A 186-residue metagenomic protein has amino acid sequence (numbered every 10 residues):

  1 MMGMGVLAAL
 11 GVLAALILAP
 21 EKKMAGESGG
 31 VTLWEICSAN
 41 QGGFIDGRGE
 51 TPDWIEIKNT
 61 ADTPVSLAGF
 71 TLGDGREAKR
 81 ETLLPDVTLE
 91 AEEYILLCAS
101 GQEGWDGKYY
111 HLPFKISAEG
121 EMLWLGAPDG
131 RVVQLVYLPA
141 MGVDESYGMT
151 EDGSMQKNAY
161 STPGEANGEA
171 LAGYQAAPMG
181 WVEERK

Functional and structural regions predicted by a protein language model:
M2-K186: Activation on beta-sandwich/Ig-like modules and their edge loops
